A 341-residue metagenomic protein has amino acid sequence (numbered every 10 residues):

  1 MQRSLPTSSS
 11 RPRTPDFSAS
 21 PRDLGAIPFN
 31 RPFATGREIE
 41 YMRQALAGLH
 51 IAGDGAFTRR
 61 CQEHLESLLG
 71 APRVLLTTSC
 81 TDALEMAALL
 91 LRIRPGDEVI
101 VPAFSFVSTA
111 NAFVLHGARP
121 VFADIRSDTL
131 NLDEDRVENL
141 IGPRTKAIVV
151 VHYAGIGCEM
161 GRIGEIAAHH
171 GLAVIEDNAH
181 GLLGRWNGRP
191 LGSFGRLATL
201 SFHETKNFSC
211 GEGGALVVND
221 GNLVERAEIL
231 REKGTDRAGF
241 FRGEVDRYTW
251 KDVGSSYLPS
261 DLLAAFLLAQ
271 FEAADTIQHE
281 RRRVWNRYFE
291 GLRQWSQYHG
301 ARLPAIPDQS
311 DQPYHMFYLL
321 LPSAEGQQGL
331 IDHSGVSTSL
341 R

Functional and structural regions predicted by a protein language model:
M1-I51, T249-K251: N-terminal "arm"/small-domain region of PLP-dependent enzymes with the aminotransferase-like
F17, A56-E63, L68-V74, D135 (+6 more regions): PLP-dependent aminotransferase class I/II
I51-E98, A112-H116, F122-D124, R189: Phosphate-binding glycine-rich loop
L75, I100, V121, A173-I175 (+3 more regions): Structural detector of well-ordered beta-strand residues that form the stable sheet scaffold of enzyme domains
L76, V101, F122, L216 (+1 more regions): Conserved SAM-binding loop
L89-N178, R185: PLP-dependent aminotransferase-like
E176-C210, G239-F241, D246-K251: Conserved active-site segment immediately N-terminal to the catalytic lysine that forms the internal aldimine
L200-S201, G214-D220, L268: Short beta-strand-to-turn element immediately C-terminal to the catalytic PLP-Schiff-base lysine in fold type I
